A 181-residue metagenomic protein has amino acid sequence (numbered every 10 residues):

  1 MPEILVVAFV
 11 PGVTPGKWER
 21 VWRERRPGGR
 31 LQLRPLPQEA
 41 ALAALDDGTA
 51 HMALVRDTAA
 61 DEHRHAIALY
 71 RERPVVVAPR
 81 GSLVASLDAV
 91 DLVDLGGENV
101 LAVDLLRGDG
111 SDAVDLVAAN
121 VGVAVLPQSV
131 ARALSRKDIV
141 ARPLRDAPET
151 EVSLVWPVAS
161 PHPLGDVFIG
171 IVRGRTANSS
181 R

Functional and structural regions predicted by a protein language model:
P2-V13, R30-R34: Short, well-ordered beta-strand elements
K17, R145-R181: A late-sequence structural motif
W18-R25, G29, Q38-P74, I139-R142: Short beta-strand-centered segments that line the small-molecule binding cleft or hinge of alpha/beta clamshell
R34-A43, L106-A113: Short helix-initiation/N-cap motifs at beta->coil->alpha
L45-D46, L95, D115-N120, L154: Hydrophobic residues within well-ordered alpha-helices
A60-I67, E72, A119-S160: Beta-alpha-beta core module
R64-P74, A78-V100: Flexible hinge/capping segments at coil-to-helix
D104-D115, V172-R181: Ligand-binding clefts/hinges and TM-proximal coupling segments of bilobed small-molecule sensing domains
